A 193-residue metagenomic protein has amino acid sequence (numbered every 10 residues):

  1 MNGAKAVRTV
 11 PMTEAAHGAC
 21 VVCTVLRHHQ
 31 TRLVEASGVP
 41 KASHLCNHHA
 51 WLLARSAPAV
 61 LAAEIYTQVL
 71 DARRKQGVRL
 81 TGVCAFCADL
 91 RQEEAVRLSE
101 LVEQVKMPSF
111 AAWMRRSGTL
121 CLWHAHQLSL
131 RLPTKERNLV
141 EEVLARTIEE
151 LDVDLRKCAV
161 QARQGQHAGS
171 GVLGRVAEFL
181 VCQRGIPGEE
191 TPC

Functional and structural regions predicted by a protein language model:
M1-C193: Intrinsically disordered, low-complexity regulatory regions of eukaryotic proteins
